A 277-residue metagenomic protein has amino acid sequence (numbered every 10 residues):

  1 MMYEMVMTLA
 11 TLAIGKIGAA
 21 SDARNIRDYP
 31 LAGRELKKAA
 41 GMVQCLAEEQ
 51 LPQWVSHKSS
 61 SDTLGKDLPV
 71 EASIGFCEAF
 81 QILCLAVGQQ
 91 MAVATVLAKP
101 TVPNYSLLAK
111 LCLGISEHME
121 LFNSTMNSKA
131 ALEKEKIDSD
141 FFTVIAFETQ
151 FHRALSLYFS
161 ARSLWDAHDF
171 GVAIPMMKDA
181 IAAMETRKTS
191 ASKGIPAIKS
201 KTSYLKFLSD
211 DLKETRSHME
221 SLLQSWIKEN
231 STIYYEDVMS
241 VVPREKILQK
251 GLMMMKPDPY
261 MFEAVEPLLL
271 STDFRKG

Functional and structural regions predicted by a protein language model:
M1-L64, P69-Q81, G88-A94: A structural/positional concept
M1-M2, E71, K99-L107, N127-G277: Eukaryotic intrinsically disordered, low-complexity segments enriched for acidic and Ser/Thr/Pro residues that serve as
V6, A20, A32, A39 (+12 more regions): Alpha-helical solenoid scaffolds that mediate protein-protein interactions, centered on TPR/SEL1-like repeats but also
R34, G41, K110, E117 (+4 more regions): Charged/polar, solvent-exposed surface patches and flexible loops
Q50-E133, H152-R153, L157-F159: Membrane translocator/pore-forming domains, dominated by Gram-negative outer-membrane beta-barrels
